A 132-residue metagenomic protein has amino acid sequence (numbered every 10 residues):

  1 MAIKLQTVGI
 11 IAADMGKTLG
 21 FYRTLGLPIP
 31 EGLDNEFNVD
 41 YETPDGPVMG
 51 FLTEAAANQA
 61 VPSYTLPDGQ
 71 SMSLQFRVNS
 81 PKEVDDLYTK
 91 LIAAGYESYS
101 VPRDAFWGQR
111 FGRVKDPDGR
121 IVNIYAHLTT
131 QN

Functional and structural regions predicted by a protein language model:
M1-T7, L27-K115, A126-N132: Vicinal oxygen chelate
Q6, D14, G20-Y22: N-terminal functional modules and adjacent low-complexity/disordered segments of proteins
A12-D14, F106-W107: Conserved beta-strand-loop-alpha-helix junction that forms the acyl-donor binding cleft
A13-G16, K82: A generic structural signal for alpha-helix starts
T18-R23, L91, D116-G119: Conserved active-site tyrosine of GNAT-family acetyltransferases
R120-I124: Short, conserved beta-strand/loop elements in beta-sheet-dominated catalytic cores that frequently flank divalent-metal
